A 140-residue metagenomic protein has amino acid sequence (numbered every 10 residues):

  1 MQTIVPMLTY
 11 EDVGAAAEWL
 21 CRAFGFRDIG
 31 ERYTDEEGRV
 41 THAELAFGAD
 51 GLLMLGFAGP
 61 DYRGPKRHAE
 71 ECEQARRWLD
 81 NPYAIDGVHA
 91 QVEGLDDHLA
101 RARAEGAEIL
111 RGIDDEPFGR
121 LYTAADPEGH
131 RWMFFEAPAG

Functional and structural regions predicted by a protein language model:
M1-M7, A17-A125, F135-G140: Vicinal oxygen chelate
T9-D12: Short, surface-exposed ligand-recognition loops at beta-strand->loop->(often short) alpha-helix junctions that present
E128: Conserved ATPase active-site switch/coordination loops adjacent to the nucleotide-binding site
